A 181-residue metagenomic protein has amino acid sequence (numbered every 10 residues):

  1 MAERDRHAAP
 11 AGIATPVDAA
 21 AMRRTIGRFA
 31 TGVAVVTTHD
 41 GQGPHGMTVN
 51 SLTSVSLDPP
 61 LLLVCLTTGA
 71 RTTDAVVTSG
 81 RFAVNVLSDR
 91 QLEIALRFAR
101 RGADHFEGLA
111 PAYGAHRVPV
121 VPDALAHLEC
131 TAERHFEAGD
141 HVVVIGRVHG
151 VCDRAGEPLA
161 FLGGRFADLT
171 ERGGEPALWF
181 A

Functional and structural regions predicted by a protein language model:
M1-A181: Basic, polyanion-binding surface patches
